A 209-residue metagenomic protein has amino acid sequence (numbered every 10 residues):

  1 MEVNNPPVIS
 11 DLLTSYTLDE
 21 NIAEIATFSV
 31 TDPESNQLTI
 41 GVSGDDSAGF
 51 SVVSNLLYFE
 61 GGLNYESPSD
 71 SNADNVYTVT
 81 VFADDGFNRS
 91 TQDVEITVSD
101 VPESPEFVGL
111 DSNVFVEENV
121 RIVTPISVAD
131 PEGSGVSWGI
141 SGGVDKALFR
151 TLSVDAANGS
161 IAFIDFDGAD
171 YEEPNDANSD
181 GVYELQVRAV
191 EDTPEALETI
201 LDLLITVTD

Functional and structural regions predicted by a protein language model:
M1-V3, P7, L13-A23, T27-Q37 (+2 more regions): Acidic, turn/loop-rich segments in luminal/extracellular domains of secretory-pathway and cell-surface proteins
